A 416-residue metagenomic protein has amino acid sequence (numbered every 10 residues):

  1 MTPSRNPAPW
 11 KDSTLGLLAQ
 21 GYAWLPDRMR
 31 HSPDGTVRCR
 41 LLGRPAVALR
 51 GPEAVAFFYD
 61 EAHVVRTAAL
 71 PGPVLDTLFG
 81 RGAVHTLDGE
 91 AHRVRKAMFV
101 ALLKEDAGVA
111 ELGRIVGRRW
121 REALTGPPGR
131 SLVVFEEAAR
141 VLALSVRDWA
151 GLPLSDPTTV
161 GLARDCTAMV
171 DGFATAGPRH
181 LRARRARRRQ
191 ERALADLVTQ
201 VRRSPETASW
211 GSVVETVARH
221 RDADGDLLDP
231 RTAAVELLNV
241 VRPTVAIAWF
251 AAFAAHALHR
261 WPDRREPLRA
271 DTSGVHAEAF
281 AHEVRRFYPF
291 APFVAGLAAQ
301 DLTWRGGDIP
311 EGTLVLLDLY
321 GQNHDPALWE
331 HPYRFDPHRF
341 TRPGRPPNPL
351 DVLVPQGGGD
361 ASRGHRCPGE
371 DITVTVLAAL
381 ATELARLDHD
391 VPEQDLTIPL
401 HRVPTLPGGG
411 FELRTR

Functional and structural regions predicted by a protein language model:
M1-A8, L18-A19, P26-R38, L42-L49 (+1 more regions): Cytochrome P450
